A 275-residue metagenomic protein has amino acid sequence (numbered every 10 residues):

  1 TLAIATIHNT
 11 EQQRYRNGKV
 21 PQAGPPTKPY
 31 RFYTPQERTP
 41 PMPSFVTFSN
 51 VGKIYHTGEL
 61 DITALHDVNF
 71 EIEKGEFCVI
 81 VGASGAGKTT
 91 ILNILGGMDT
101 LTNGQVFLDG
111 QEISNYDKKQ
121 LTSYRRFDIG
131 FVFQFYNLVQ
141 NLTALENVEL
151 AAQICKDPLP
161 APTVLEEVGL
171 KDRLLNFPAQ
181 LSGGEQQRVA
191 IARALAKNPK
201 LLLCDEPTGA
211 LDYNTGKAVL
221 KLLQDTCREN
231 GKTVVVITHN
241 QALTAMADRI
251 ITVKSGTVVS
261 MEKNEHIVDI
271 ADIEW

Functional and structural regions predicted by a protein language model:
A3-A5, E11, V20-A23, E37: Acidic, Ala/Val/Gly-enriched low-complexity intrinsically disordered segments
H8-E11, G24, E76, G85 (+2 more regions): N-terminal regions of proteins, emphasizing targeting and processing segments when present
Y15-F32: Short, often N-terminal, low-complexity regions that either remain intrinsically disordered or form a short helix
Y30-P41: Short, Lys/Arg-enriched N-terminal segments with co-localized hydrophobic residues within the first ~10-30 amino acids
P40-P41, N93-I94, A271-D272: Polar/charged alpha-helical tracts
F45-M246, T252-V253: ABC family nucleotide-binding domain
R249, T257-W275: Conserved beta-strand-loop-alpha-helix hinge in the C-terminal portion of ABC ATPase nucleotide-binding domains
